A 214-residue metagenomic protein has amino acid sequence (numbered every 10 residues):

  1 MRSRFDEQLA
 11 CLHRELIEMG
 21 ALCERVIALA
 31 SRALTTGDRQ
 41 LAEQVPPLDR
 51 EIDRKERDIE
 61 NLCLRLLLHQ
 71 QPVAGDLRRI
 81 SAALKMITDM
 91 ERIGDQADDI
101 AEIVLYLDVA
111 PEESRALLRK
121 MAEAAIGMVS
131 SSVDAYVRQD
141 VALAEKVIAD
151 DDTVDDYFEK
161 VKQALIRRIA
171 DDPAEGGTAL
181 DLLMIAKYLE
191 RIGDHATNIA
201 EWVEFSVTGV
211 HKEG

Functional and structural regions predicted by a protein language model:
M1-G214: Cytosolic, long alpha-helical scaffolding segments
